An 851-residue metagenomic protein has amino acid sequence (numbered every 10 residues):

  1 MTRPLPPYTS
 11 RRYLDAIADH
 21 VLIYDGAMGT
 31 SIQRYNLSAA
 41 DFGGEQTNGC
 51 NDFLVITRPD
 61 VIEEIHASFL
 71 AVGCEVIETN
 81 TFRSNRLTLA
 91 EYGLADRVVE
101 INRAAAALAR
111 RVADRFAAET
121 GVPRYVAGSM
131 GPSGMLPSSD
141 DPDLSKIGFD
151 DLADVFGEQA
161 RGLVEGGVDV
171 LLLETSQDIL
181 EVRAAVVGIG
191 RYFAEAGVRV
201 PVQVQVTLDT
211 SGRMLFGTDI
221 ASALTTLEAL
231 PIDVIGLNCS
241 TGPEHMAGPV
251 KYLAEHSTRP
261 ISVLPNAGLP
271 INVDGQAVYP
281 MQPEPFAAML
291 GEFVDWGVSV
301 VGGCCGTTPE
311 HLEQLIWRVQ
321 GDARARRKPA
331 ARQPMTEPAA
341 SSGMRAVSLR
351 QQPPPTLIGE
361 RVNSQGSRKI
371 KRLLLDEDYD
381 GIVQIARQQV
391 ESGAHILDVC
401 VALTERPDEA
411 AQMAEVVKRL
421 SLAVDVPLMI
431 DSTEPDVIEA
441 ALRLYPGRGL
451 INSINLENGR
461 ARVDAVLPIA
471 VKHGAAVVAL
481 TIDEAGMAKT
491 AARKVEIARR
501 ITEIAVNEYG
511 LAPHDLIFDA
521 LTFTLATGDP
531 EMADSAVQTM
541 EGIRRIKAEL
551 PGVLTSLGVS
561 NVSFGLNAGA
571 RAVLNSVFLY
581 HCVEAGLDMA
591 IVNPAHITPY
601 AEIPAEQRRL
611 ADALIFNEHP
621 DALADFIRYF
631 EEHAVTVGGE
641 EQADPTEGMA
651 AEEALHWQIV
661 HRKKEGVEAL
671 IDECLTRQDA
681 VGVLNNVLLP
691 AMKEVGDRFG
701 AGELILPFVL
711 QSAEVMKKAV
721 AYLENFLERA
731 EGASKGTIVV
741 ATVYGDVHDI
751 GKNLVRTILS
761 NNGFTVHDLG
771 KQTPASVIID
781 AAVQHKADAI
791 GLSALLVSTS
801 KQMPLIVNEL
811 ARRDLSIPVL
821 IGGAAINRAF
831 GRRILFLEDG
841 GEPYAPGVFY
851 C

Functional and structural regions predicted by a protein language model:
M1-C851: Domain-level signal for soluble alpha/beta catalytic cores
